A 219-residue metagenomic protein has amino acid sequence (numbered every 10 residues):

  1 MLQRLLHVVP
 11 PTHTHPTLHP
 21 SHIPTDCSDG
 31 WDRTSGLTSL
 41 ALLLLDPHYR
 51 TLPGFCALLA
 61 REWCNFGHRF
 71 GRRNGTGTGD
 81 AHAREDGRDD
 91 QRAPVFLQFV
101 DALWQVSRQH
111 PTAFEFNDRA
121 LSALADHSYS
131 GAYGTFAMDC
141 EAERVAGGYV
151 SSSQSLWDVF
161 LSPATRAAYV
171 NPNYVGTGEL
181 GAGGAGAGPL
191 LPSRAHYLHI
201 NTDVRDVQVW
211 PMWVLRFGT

Functional and structural regions predicted by a protein language model:
M1-T25, L43-G87: Fold-level signal for large, globular catalytic cores of enzyme and receptor domains
Q3, S28-D32, D90-P94: Alpha-helix capping and helix-loop boundary segments enriched in small/acidic/polar residues
R4, G36-L40, Q98: Short amphipathic alpha-helical face segments that pack within enzyme cores and frequently flank/anchor catalytic
T12, L37-L42, L103: Buried hydrophobic packing segments
S21-A41: Extended, hydrophobic alpha-helical segments in both membrane/secreted and soluble proteins
D29-W31, W63, S128: Short, flexible loop/turn elements at secondary-structure junctions
L40, E62, A123, H127: Short acidic/histidine-centered micro-motifs embedded in hydrophobic/aromatic stretches that mark compact functional
R50, F55-A57, R69-T219: Long, compositionally biased intrinsically disordered terminal regions
